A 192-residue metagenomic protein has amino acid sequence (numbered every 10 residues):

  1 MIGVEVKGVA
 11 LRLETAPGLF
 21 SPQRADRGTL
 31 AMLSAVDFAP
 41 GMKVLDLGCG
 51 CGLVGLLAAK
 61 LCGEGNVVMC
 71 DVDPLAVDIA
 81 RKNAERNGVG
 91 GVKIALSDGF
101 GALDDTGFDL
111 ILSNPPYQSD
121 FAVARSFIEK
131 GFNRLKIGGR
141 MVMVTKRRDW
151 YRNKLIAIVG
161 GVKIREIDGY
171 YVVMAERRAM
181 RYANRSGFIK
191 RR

Functional and structural regions predicted by a protein language model:
M1-A39: Class I SAM-dependent transferase core
R27-S113: Conserved SAM/SAH cofactor-binding pocket of Class I
D71-A76, V123, K146-R147: Short beta->alpha hinge that forms the Motif I/post-I loop of the SAM-binding pocket
N87, N133-L135, I158: Conserved helix-to-beta-strand junction in the class I
R125-I137: A short glycine-rich, Lys/Arg-flanked "PGG" loop and its adjoining helix->strand segment in the class I
G138-T145: Conserved beta-strand signature within the Rossmann-like core of class I S-adenosyl-L-methionine
K146-G160: Conserved class I S-adenosyl-L-methionine
G160, D168-R192: Core SAM-dependent methyltransferase catalytic element
